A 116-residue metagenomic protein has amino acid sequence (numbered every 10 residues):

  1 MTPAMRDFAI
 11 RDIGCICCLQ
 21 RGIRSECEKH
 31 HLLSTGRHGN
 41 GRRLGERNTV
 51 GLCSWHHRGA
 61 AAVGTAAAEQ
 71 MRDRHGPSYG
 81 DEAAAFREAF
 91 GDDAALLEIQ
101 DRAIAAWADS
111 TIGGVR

Functional and structural regions predicted by a protein language model:
M1-H30: Short cysteine-rich loop/turn motifs with clustered Cys
L19-E26, L32-T35, D92-A94, I112-R116: Intrinsically disordered, low-complexity regulatory regions of eukaryotic proteins
C27-T35, C53-A60: Histidine-centered catalytic micro-motifs
G36-T49: Short linker/helix segments within small regulatory modules
T49-S78: Short Cys/His-centered divalent metal-binding micro-motifs
D81, A85: Family-specific functional microsites
E88-R116: Short flanking/linker segments adjacent to small metal-binding domains or redox-active Cys/His motifs
